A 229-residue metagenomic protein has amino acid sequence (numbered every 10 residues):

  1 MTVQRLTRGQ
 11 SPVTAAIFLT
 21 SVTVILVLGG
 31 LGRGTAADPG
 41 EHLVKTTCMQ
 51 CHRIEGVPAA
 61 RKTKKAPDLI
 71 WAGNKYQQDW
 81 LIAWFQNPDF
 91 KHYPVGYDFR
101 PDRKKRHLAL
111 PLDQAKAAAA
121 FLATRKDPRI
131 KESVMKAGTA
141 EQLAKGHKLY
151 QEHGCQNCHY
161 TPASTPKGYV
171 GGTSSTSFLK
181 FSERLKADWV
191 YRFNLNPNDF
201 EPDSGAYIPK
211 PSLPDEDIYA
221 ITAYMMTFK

Functional and structural regions predicted by a protein language model:
M1-A15: N-terminal secretory signal peptides that target proteins for export/translocation
A16-G29: Bacterial N-terminal signal peptides
L28-V44, K126-Q151: Electrostatic cytochrome c docking/interface patches
E41, R53-W84, Y160-F193: Gly/Gly-Pro-rich "capping" loops immediately C-terminal to redox-active cysteine motifs in periplasmic/lumenal
K45-E55, L81, A118, E152-P162 (+3 more regions): The canonical Cys-X-X-Cys-His
R61-A72, Q86-A117, S133-G138, G171-K180 (+1 more regions): Axial heme c-ligation environment in periplasmic c-type cytochrome domains
A123-L143, N157-F181: Conserved N-terminal glycine/acidic-rich loop preference
